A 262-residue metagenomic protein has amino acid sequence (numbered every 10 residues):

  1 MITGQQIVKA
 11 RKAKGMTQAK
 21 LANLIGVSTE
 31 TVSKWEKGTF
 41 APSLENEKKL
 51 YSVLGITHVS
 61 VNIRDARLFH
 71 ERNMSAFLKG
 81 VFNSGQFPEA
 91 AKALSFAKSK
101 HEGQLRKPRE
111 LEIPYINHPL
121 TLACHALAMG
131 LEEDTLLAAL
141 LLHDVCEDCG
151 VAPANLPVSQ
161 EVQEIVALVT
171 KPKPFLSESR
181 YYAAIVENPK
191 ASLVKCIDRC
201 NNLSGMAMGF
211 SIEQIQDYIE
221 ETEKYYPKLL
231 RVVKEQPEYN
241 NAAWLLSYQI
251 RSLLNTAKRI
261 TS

Functional and structural regions predicted by a protein language model:
M1-I2: A detector for short, charged/polar N-terminal pre-domain segments
Q5-K20, L24: Short basic helix-loop element that most often maps to the first helix and adjoining turn of HTH DNA-binding modules
Q6, T17, S43-N46, A152: Residues that mark the N-terminal boundary/hinge immediately upstream of a DNA-recognition element
V8, S33-K34, S43, K48 (+1 more regions): Key DNA-contacting residues within the recognition helix of helix-turn-helix
M16-L21, L50, L54, L142: Generic leucine side-chain signal with a strong bias for well-ordered alpha-helical environments
G26, S43-I63: DNA major-groove recognition helix of helix-turn-helix/homeodomain DNA-binding modules
G26-P42: Recognition helix of helix-turn-helix/homeodomain-like DNA-binding domains that insert into the DNA major groove
N62-S262: Active-site helical microenvironments for divalent-metal-assisted chemistry
